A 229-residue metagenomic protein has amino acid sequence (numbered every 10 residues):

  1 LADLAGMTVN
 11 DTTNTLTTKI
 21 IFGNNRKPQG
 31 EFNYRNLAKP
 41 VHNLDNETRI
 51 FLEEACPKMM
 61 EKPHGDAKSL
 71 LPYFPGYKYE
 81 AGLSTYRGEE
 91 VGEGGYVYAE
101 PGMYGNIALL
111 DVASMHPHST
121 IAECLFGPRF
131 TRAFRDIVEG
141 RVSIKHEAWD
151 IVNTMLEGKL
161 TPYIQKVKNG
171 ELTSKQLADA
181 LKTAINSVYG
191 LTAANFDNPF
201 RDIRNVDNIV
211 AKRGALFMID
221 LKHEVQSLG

Functional and structural regions predicted by a protein language model:
L1-I121, D220, E224-L228: Conserved "right-hand" nucleotidyltransferase catalytic core of DNA-directed polymerases
P75, E80-L228: Helical catalytic core of nucleic-acid polymerases
